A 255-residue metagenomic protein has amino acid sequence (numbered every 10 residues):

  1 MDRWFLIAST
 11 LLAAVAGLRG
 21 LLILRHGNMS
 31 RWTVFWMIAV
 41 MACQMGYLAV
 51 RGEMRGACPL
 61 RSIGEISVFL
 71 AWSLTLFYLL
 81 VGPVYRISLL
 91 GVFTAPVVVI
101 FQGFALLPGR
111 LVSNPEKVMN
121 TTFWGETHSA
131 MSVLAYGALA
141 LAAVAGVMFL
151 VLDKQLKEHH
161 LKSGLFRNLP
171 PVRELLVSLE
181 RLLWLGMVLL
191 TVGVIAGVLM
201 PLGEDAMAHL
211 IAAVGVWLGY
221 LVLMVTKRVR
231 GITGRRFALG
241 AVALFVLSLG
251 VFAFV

Functional and structural regions predicted by a protein language model:
M1-V255: Polytopic transmembrane helical bundles with strong interfacial aromatic enrichment
